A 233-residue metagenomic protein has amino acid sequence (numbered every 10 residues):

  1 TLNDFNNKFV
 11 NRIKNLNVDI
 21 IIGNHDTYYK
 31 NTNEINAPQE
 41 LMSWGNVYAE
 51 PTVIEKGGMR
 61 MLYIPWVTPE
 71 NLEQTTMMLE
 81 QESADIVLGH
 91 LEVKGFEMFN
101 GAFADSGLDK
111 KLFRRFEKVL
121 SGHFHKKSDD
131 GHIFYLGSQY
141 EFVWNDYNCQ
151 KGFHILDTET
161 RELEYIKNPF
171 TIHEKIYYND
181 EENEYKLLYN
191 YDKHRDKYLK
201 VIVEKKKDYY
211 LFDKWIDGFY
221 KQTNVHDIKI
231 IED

Functional and structural regions predicted by a protein language model:
T1-I54, L112-F116: Core catalytic region of metal-dependent phosphoesterases/phosphodiesterases, especially metallo-beta-lactamase-like
L2, T68-E73, M77-F116: Active-site-proximal segments of metal-dependent phosphoesterases and phosphodiesterases across multiple
F5, G23, M61, H90 (+4 more regions): Divalent metal-coordination and catalytic microenvironments
V10-N15, L79-E82, K110-R115, Y191-H194 (+1 more regions): Short, conserved loop/helix-junction motifs that constitute active-site signature segments in enzyme catalytic cores
I20, F99-E164: Conserved beta-sheet core of the metallophosphoesterase superfamily
I54-E55, N71-Q81, E184-K193: Short amphipathic alpha-helix with an adjacent loop that forms part of the alpha/beta core around
G58-V67, I86-H90, F134-G137: Active-site-proximal beta-strand elements of phosphoester/diester hydrolases
T158-D233: Accessory, non-catalytic peripheral segments of nucleic-acid enzymes
